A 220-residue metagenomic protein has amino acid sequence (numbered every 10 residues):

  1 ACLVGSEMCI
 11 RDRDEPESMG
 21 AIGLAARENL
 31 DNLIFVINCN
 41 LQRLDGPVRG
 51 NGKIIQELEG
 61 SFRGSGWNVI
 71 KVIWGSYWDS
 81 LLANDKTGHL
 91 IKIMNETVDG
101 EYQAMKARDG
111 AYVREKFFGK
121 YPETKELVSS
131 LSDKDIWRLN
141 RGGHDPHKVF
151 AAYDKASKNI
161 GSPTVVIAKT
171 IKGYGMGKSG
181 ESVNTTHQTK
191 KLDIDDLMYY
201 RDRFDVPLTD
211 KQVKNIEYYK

Functional and structural regions predicted by a protein language model:
A1-G5: Single conserved hydrophobic/aromatic residue that forms the stacking wall/gate of nucleotide- or nucleobase-binding
S6, F35-I37, K71: Structural beta-sheet core signal
M8-C9, Y153: Active-site loops and adjacent core secondary-structure elements that bind or stabilize anionic groups
R13-D14, G50: Glycine-/small-residue-rich active-site loops that bind phosphorylated ligands and cofactors
E15-N40: A short alpha/beta connector and helix-capping loop motif
C39-K220: Long, well-ordered, tryptophan-enriched scaffold segments
